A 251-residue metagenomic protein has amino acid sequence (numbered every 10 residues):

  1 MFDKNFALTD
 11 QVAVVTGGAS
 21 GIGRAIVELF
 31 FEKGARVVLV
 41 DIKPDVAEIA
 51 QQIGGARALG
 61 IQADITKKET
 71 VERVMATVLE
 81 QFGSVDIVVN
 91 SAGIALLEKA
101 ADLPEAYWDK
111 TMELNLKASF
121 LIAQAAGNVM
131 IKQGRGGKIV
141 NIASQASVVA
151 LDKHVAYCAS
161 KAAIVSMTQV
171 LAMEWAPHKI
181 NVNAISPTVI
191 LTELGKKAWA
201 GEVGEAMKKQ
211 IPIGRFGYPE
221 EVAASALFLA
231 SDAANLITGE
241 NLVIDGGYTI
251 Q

Functional and structural regions predicted by a protein language model:
F2-N5, V149, A226-L227, T238-Q251: Short C-terminal tail/terminal secondary-structure segment of NAD(P)H-dependent dehydrogenase/reductase domains
F6-V38: Canonical Rossmann dinucleotide-binding motif of NAD(H)/NADP(H)-dependent dehydrogenases/reductases, specifically
K99-A100, P104-M112, G195, M207: Substrate-binding pocket helix/loop in short-chain dehydrogenase/reductase
A101, V149-V155, P177, G214 (+1 more regions): Active-site loop immediately N-terminal to the catalytic Tyr-X3-Lys motif of short-chain dehydrogenase/reductase
A123, S160, T168: Active-site helix of classical SDR
N128, M173-P177, N235: Alpha-helical segment proximal to the catalytic Tyr-Lys
S144: Residue(s) in the substrate-gating loop at a strand-loop-helix junction that position the organic substrate next
